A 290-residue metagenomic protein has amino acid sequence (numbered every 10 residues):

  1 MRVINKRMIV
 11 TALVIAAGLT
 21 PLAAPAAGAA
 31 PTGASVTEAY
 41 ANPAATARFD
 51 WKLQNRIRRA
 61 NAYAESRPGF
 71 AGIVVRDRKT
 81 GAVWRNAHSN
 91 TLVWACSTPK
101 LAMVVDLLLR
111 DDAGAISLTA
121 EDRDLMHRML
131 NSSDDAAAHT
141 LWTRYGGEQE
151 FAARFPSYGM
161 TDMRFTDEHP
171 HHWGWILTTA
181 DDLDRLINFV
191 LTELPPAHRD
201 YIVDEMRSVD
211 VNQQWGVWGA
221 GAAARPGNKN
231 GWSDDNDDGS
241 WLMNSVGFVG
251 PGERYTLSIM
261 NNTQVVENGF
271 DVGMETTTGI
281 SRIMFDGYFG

Functional and structural regions predicted by a protein language model:
M1-P31: Secretory targeting and sorting signals
T32-T46, A82-A87, V104-L108, N131-D135: Acidic/histidine-rich, surface-exposed loop or edge segments in extracytoplasmic proteins
G33-A71, R76-T80, T143-G290: Penicillin-recognizing serine hydrolase domain
G81, L92-I116, M129, L257: Active-site SXXK
N86-V93, H171-W173: A short glycine/serine-rich beta->alpha loop
D111-R164: Conserved catalytic neighborhood of penicillin-recognizing serine enzymes
